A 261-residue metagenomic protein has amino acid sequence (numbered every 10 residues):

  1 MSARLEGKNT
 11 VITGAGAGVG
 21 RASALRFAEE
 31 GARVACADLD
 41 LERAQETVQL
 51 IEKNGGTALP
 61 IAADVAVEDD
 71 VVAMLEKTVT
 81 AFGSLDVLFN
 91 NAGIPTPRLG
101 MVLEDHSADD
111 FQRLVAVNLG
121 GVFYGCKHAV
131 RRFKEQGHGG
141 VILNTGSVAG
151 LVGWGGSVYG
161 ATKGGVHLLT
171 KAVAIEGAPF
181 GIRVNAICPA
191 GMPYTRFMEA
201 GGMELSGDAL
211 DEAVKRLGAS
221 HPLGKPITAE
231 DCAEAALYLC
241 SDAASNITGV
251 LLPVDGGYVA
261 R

Functional and structural regions predicted by a protein language model:
R4, F123-Y124, L223-V254, V259: C-terminal substrate-recognition "lid" of short-chain dehydrogenase/reductases
L99-L103, S107-Q112, G202-M203, L217: Substrate-binding pocket helix/loop in short-chain dehydrogenase/reductase
E104-F123, L143, V166: Catalytic Tyr-X3-Lys loop
V117-Q136, A174-I175, P179, S241: Amphipathic alpha-helical dimer-interface segment in Rossmann-like NAD(P)H-dependent oxidoreductases
C126, T162, T170: Active-site helix of classical SDR
S147: Residue(s) in the substrate-gating loop at a strand-loop-helix junction that position the organic substrate next
A178, R183, I247-G249: Short, small/polar-rich loop/turn modules that mediate ligand/substrate recognition or access, typified
P179, G191-S220, D231: A glycine/serine/threonine-rich, flexible loop-to-helix segment that serves as the NAD(P) cofactor-binding "lid"
